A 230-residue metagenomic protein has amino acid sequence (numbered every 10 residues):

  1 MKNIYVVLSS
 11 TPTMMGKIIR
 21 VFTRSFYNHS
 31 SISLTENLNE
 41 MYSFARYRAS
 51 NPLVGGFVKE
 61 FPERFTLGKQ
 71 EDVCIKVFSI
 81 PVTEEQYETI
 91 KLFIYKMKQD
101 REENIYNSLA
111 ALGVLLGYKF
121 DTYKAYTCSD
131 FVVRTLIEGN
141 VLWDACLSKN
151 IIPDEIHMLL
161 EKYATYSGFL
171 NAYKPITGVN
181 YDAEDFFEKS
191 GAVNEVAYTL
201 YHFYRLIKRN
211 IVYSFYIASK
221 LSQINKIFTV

Functional and structural regions predicted by a protein language model:
M1-V230: Cysteine-nucleophile amide-bond enzymes
